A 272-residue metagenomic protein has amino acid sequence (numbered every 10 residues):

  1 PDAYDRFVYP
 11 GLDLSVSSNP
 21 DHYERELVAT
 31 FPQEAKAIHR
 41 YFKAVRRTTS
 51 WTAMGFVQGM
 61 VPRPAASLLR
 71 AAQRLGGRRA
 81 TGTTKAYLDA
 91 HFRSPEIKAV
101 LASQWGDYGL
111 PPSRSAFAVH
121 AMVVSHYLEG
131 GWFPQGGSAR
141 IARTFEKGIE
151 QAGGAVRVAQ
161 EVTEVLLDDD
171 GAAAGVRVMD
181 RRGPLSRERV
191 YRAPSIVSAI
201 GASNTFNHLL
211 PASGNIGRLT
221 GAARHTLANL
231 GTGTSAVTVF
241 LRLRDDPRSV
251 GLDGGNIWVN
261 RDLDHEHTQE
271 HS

Functional and structural regions predicted by a protein language model:
P1-Y4: N-terminal FAD cofactor-binding segment of flavoenzymes
Y9-S115: Rossmann-like flavin
H22, Q33, R40, T83 (+8 more regions): Generic recognition of stable, solvent-exposed alpha-helical segments in well-folded globular domains
G55-V61, E150-V156, D168, R248-S249: Surface-exposed helix-capping loop/turn segments at secondary-structure junctions
R79, A121-E188: Helical element adjacent to the flavin cofactor pocket in flavoenzyme catalytic cores
Y87-H91, V100-Q104, T144, G148-A152 (+5 more regions): Generic, well-ordered alpha-helical scaffold segments in large soluble proteins
S113-V123: Active-site-proximal loop/short-helix segments that contain or immediately flank catalytic acid/base residue(s)
F133, T163-S272: Mid-domain catalytic core of redox enzymes that form a hydrophobic substrate pocket/lid adjacent to a catalytic redox
